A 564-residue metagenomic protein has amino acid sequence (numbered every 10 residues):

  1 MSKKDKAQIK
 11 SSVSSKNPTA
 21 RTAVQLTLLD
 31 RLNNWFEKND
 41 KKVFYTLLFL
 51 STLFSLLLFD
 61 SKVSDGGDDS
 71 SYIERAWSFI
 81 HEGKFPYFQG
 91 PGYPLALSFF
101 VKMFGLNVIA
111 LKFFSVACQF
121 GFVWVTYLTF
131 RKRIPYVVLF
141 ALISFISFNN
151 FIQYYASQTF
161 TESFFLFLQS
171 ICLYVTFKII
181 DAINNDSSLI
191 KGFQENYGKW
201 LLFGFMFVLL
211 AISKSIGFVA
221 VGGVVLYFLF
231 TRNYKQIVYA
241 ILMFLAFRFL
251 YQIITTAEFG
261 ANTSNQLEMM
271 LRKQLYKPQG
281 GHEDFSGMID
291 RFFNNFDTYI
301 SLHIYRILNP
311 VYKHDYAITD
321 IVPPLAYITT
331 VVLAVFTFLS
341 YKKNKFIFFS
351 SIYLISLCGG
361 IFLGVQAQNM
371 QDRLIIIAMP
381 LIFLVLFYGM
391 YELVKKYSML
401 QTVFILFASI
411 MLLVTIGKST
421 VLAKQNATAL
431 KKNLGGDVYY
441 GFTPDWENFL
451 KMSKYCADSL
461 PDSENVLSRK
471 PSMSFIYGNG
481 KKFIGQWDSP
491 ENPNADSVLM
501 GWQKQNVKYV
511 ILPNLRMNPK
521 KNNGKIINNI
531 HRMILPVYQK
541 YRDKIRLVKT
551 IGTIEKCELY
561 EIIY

Functional and structural regions predicted by a protein language model:
L29-R31, D181-A182, V219-F249, I253: Perimembrane helix-loop-helix junctions
K41-F44, V137, N196-F205, L242-L245 (+2 more regions): Signature aromatic-anchored transmembrane alpha helix within multi-pass, membrane-resident enzymes that catalyze glycan
S61-R75, K84-F99, L106-I109, K214 (+3 more regions): Extracytoplasmic catalytic/substrate-binding loops of multi-pass membrane glycan-assembly enzymes
W77, Y155-A156, E162-S170, L210-S213 (+4 more regions): Hydrophobic/aromatic-rich transmembrane helices and adjacent perimembrane loops
F113-P135, S170-V175, V332-L339: Transmembrane-helix motifs of polytopic, lipid-linked glycan transferases
V123-T126, Y305-S350, S356-C358: Hydrophobic, aromatic-rich transmembrane alpha-helices and their immediate juxtamembrane boundary segments
Y234-H314, D320-T329, V414-L422: Membrane-lumen/periplasm interface segments of specific transmembrane helices in polyprenyl phosphate-linked
I410-P471: Membrane-embedded, lumen/periplasm-facing catalytic core of multi-pass transferases that use lipid-linked donors
